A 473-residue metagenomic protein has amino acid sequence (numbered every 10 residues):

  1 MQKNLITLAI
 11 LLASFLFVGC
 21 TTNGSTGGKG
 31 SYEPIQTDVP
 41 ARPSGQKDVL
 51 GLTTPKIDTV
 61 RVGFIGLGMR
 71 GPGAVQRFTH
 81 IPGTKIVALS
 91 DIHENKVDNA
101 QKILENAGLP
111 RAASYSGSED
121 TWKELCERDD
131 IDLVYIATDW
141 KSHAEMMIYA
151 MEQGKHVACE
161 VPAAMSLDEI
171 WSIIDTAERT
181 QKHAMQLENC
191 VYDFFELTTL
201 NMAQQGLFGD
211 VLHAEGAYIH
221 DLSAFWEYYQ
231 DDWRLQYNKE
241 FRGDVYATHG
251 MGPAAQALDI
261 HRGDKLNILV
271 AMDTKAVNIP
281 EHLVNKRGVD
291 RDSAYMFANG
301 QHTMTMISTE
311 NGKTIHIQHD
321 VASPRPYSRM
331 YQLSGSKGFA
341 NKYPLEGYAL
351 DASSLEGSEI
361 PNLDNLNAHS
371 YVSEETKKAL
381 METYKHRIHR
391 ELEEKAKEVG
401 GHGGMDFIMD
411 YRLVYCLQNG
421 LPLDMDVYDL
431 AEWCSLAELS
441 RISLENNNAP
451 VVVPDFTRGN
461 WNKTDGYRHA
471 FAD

Functional and structural regions predicted by a protein language model:
M1-L8: Bacterial N-terminal signal peptides that target proteins for export
L8-V18: Bacterial N-terminal signal peptides
T21-A107: N-terminal Rossmann-like dinucleotide-binding module
G24-L50, G73, R325-G335, F339-P344 (+1 more regions): C-terminal helical cap and adjacent loop that interface with cofactors, partners, or active-site loops
A113-L133: A structured beta-alpha segment of the ubiquitous adenosine-cofactor-binding alpha/beta core
L133, D139-W140, A144-Y192, G206: Beta-strand-loop-alpha-helix segment that lines the small-molecule cofactor/substrate pocket of alpha/beta enzymes
T180-M185, C190-F297, I317: Predominantly a Rossmann-like dinucleotide-binding segment in NAD(P)-dependent oxidoreductases
T305-N311, G335: Active-site beta-strand termini and strand-to-loop segments that position acidic
